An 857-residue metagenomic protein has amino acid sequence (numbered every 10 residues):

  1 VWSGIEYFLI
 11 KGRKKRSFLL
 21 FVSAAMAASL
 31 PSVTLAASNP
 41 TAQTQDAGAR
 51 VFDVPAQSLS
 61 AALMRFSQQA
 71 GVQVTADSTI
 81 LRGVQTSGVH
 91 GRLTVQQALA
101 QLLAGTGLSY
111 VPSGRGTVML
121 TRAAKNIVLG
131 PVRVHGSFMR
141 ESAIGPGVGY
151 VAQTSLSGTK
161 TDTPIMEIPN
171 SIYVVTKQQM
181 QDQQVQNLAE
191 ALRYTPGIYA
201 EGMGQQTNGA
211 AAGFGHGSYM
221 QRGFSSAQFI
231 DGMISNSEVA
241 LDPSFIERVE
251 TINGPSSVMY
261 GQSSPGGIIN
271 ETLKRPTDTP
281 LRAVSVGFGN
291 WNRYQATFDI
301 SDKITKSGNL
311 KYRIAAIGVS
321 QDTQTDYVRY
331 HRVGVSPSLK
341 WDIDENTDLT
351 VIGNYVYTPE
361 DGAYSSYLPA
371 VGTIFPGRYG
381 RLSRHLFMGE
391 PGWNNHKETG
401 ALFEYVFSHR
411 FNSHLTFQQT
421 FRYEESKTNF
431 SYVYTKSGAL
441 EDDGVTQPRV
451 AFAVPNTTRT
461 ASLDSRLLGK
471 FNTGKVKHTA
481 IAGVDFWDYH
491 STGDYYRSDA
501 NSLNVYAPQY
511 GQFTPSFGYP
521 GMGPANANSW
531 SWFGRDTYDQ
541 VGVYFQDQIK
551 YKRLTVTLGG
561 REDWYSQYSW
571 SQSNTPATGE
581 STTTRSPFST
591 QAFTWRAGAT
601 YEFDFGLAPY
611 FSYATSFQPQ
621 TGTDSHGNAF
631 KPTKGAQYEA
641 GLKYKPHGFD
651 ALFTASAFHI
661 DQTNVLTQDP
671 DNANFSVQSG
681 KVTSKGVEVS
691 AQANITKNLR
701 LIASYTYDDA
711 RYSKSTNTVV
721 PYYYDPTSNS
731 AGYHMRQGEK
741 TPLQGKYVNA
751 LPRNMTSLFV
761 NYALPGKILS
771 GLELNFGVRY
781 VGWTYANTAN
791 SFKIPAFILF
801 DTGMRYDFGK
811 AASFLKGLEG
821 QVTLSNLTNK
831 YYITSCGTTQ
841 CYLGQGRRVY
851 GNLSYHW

Functional and structural regions predicted by a protein language model:
Q68, Q73, D77, R82 (+3 more regions): Acidic, small-polar-rich N-terminal luminal/periplasmic segments of exported/outer-membrane proteins
S218, P359-T373, H490-T492, P587 (+6 more regions): Surface-exposed extracellular loop regions of Gram-negative outer-membrane beta-barrel proteins, predominantly
F245-E247, V258-P337, I343-T347, A401 (+1 more regions): Outer-membrane beta-barrel translocator/receptor signature
V319-T323, V335-D342, N346-R410, E425-T458 (+3 more regions): Acidic/polar loop-and-plug regions of large Gram-negative outer-membrane beta-barrel proteins
D342, T458, K477-Y489, G534-Q662: Structural signature of Gram-negative outer-membrane beta-barrels, strongest in the C-terminal barrel of TonB-dependent
F407-R410, T416-R422, S426-Y432, P632-N694 (+1 more regions): Membrane-embedded beta-barrel scaffold of Gram-negative outer-membrane proteins
N456, T479-A480, K746-W857: Conserved C-terminal beta-signal and adjacent last beta-strands/turns of outer-membrane beta-barrel proteins
Q678-N787: Gram-negative outer-membrane beta-barrel transporters
